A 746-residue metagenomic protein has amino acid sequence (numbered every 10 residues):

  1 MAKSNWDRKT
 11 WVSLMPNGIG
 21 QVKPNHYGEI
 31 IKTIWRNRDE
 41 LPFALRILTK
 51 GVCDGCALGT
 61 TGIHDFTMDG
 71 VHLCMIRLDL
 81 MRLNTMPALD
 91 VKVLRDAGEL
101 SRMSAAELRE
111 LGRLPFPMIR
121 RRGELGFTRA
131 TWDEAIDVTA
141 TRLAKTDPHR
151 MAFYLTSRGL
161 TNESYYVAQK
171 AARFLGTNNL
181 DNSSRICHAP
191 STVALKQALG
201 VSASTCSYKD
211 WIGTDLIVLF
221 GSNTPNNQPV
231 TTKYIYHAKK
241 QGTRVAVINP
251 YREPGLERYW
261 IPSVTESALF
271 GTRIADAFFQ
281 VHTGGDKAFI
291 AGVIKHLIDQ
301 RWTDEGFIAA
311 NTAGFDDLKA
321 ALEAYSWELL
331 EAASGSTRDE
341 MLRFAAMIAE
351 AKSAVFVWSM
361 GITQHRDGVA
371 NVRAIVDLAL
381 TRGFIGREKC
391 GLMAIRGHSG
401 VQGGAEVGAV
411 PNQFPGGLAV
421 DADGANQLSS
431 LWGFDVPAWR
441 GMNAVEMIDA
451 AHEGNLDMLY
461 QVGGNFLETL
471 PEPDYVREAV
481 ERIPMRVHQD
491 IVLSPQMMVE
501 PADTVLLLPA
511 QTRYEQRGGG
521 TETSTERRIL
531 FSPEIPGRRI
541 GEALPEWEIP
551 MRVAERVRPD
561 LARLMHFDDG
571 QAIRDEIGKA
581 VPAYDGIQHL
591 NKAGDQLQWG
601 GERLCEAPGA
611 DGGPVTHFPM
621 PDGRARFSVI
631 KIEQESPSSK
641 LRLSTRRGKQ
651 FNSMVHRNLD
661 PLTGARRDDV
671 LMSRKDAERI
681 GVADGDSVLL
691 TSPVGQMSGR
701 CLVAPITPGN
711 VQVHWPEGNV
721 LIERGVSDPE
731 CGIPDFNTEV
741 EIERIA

Functional and structural regions predicted by a protein language model:
M1-G59: Intrinsically disordered, low-structural-confidence terminal and linker regions
A2-N25, G112-G400, E406-V407, F414 (+3 more regions): Cofactor-pocket helix-loop regions in the catalytic cores of large enzyme subunits
C53-C56, C74, C187: Disulfide-bonded cysteines in secreted/extracellular proteins and peptides
G59-D79: Iron-sulfur (Fe-S) cluster-binding segments and ferredoxin-like electron-carrier domains, especially [2Fe-2S]
D69-I76, R95-G98, W715-V720: Extended active-site and interfacial segments that coordinate phosphate-rich ligands in large catalytic machineries
L80-G126, I136, E163: Low-complexity, highly charged intrinsically disordered N-terminal segments that act as targeting/localization
L597-M672, R679-D728, I742-R744: Long, compositionally biased stretches
C731-A746: Long, low-complexity intrinsically disordered regions
